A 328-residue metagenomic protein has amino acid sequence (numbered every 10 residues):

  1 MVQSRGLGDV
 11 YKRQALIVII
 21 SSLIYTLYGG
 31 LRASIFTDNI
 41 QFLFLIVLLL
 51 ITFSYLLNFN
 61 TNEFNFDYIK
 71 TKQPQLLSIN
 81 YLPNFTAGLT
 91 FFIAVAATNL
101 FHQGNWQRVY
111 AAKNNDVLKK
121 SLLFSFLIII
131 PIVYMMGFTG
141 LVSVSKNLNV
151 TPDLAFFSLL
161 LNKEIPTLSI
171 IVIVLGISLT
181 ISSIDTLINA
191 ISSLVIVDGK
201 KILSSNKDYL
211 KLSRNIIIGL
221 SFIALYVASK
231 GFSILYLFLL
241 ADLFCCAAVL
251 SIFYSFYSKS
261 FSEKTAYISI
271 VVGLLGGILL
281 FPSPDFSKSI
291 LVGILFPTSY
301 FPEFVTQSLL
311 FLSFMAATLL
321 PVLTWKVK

Functional and structural regions predicted by a protein language model:
M1-Y11: Single conserved hydrophobic/aromatic residue that forms the stacking wall/gate of nucleotide- or nucleobase-binding
R5, S169-K201: Membrane-helix boundary/coupling elements in multi-pass transport proteins
D9-A33, L210-F222, L243-I252: Transmembrane alpha-helical segments of multi-pass small-molecule transport proteins
Q14-V18, L77-T90, K163-I181, N215-F222: Select transmembrane alpha-helical segments in multipass membrane proteins
G30-N39, F101-P131, P152-F156, S183 (+3 more regions): Hydrophobic, small-residue-rich membrane helices and short re-entrant helix-turn-helix hairpins that build
L43-S169, K288-L312, V327-K328: Loop-to-helix junctions at membrane interfaces in multi-pass transport proteins
I196-F232: Loop-to-transmembrane helix boundary motifs in multi-pass membrane proteins
L239-L323: C-terminal membrane-solvent junction of multi-pass transporters and transport-like membrane proteins
